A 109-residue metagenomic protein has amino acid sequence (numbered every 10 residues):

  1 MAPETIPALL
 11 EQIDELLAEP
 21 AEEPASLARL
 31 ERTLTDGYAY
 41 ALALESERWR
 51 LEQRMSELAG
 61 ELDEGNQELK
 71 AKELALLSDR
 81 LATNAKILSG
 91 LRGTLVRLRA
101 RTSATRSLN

Functional and structural regions predicted by a protein language model:
A2-I6: Leu/Val/Ala/Ile-rich N-terminal alpha-helices, chiefly Sec-type signal peptides and the beginnings
P7-L34, T105, N109: Short, charge-rich amphipathic alpha-helices with coiled-coil/heptad character
L16-A21, E45-L74: Short E/K-rich amphipathic alpha-helical oligomerization segments
L30, G37, A41-L44, R48-L58 (+3 more regions): Non-transmembrane amphipathic alpha-helical segments
L69-K86, G90: Heptad-repeat coiled-coil alpha-helices that serve as dimer/oligomer scaffolding interfaces in eukaryotic cytoskeletal
L88-N109: Long amphipathic alpha-helical coiled-coil segments
